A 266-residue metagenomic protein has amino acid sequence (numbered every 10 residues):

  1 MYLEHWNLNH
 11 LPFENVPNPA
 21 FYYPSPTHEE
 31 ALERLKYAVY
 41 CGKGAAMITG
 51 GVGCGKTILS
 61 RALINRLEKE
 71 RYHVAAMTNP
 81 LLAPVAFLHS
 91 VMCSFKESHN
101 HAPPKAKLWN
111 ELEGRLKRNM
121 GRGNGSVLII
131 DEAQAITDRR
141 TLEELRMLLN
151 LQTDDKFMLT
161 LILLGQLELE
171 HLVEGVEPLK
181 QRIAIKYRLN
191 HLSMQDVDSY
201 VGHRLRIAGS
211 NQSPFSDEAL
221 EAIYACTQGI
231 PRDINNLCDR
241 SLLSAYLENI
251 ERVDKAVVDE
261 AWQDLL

Functional and structural regions predicted by a protein language model:
M1-G42, D259, Q263: A short, basic N-terminal segment
L3, A83-A86, H99-I130, Q134-E144 (+5 more regions): Mid-core helix/loop region of P-loop NTP-binding domains shared across ATPases and GTPases
L8-F13, R71-Y72, L82-H101: Conserved NTP-binding/hydrolysis module of P-loop NTPases
C41-L63: Walker A/P-loop nucleotide-binding motif
A46, K69-P80: Conserved catalytic segments around the Walker B and adjacent sensor/switch elements of P-loop NTPase domains
L63-L67, L167-A184: Short regulatory helix/loop adjacent to the ATP-binding pocket of P-loop NTPases
A83-S90, G175-R206: Conserved AAA+ ATPase core "coupling" helix
H101, R122, V127, M158 (+4 more regions): C-terminal alpha-helical "lid" subdomain
